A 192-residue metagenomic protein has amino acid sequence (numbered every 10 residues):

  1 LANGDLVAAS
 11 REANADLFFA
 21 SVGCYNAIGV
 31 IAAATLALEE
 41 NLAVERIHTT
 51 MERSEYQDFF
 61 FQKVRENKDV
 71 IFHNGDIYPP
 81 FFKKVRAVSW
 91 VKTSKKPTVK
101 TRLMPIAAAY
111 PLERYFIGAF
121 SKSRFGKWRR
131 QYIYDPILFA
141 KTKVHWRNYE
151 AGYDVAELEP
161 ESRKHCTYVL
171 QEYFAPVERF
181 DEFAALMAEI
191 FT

Functional and structural regions predicted by a protein language model:
L1-T192: Noncatalytic alpha-helical scaffold of FAD-dependent oxidoreductases
